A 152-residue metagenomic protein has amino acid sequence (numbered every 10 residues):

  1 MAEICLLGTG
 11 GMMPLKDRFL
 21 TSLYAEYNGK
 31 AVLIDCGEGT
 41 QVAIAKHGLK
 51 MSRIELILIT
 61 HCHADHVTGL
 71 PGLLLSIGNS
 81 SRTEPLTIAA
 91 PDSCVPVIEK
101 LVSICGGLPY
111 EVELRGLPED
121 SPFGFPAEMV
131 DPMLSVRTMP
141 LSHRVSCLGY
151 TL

Functional and structural regions predicted by a protein language model:
M1-L152: Binuclear metal-dependent hydrolase catalytic cores
